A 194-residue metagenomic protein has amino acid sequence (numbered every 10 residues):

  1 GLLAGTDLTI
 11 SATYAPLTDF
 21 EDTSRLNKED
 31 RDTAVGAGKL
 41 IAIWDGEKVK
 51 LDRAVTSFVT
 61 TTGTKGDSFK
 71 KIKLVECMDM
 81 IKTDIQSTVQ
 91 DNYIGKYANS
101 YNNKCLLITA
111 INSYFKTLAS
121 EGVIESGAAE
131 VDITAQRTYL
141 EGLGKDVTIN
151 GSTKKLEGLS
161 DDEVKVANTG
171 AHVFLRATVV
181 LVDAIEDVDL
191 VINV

Functional and structural regions predicted by a protein language model:
L3, D7-V194: Structured, hydrophobic secondary-structure cores that serve as assembly/anchoring elements
